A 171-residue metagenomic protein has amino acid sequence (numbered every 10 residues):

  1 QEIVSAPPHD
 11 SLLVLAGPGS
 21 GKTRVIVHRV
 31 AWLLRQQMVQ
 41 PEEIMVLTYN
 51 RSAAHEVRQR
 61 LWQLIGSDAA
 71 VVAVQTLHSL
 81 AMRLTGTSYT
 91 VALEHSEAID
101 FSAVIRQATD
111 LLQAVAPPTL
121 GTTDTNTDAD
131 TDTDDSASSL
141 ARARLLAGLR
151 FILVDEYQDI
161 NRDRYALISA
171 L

Functional and structural regions predicted by a protein language model:
Q1-P18, M45, A53, A73 (+1 more regions): Conserved helicase NTPase motor core
Q1-T90, A143: P-loop NTPase Walker
